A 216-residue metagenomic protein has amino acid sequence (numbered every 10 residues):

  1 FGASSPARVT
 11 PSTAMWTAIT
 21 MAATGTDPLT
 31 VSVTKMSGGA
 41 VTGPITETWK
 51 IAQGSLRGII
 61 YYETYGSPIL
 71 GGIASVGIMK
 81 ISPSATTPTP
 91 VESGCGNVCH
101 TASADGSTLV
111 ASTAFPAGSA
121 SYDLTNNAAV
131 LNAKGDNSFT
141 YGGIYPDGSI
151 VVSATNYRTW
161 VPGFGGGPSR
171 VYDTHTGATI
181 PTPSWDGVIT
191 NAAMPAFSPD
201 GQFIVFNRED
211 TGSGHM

Functional and structural regions predicted by a protein language model:
G2-T26: Signal that preferentially marks extracellular ectodomain short beta-strand elements of beta-sandwich modules
T24, I51-R57, T101-T108, Y141-V151 (+1 more regions): Blade-terminus and WD-like Trp-Asp/Gly-His loop motifs, strongest in beta-propeller folds
T24-G38: Internal, hydrophobic beta-strand segments that form the core of beta-sheet-rich folds
T34, G71-T89, T113-N132, N156-S184 (+2 more regions): Beta-propeller blade-edge and WD-like acidic-aromatic loop motif
V41-P68, G135: Low-complexity, Pro/Ser/Thr- and charge-rich linker/hinge segments at domain boundaries
I60-G66, L109-S112, I150-A154, F203-N207: Residue position within the beta-strands of beta-propeller blades
P90-C95, N132-N137, S184-T190: Surface loop/turn motifs at the tips and blade-to-blade linkers of beta-strand repeat domains
G96-V98, S138-T140, G165, N191-A193: Beta-rich catalytic cores
